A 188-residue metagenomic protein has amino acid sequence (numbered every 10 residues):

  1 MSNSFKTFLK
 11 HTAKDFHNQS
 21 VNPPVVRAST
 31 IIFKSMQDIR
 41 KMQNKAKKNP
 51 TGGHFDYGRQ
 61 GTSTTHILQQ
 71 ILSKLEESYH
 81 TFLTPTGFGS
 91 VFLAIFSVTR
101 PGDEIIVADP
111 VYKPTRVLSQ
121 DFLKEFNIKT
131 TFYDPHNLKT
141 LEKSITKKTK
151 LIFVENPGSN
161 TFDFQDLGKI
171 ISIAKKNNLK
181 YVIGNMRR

Functional and structural regions predicted by a protein language model:
M1-V26: Short conserved active-site loop signatures built around small residues
F5-K6, G53, G158: Glycine-rich, flexible loop/turn motifs
L9-A13, H80-R188: Conserved PLP-enzyme active-site core in the AAT-like
F16-N18, Y57, G61, D134: Alpha-helix initiation/capping motif
F16-S20, N49, S73-L75, S97-V98 (+1 more regions): Solvent-exposed alpha-helices and their adjacent loops that cap or buttress functional pockets in soluble metabolic
H17, I32-M36: Short, acidic Gly/Pro/Ser/Thr-rich loop/turn segments
R27-I31, R59: Pocket-edge structural micro-motifs
S35-G89, S119-D121: Conserved N-terminal alpha-helix of the aminotransferase class I/II PLP-enzyme fold
